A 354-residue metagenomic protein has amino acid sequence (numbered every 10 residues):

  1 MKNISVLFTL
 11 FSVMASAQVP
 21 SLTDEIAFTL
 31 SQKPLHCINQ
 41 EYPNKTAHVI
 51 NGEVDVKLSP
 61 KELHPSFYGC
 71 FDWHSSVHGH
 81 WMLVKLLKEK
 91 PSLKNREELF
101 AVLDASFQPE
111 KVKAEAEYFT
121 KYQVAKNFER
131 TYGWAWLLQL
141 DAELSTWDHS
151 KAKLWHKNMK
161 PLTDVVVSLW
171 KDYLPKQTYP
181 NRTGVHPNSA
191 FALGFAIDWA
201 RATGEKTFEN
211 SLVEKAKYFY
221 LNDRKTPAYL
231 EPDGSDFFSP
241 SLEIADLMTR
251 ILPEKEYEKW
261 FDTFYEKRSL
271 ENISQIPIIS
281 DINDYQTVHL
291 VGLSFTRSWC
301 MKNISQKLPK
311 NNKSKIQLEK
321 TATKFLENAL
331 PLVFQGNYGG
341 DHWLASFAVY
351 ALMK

Functional and structural regions predicted by a protein language model:
M1-S21: Bacterial Sec-dependent N-terminal signal peptides
V19-L22, H36, V77-L93, A135-K151 (+4 more regions): Well-ordered alpha-helical scaffold segments within catalytic/enzyme domains
V19-T23, K61-V77, Y118-A135, K176-S189 (+3 more regions): Solvent-exposed loop and edge beta-strand segments that line ligand/cofactor-binding and catalytic clefts
V19-Y68, V112, N337: Low-complexity, Ser/Thr/Pro/Gly-enriched N-terminal "stalk/linker" regions
F28-G52, N95-F107, K151-V165, A200-K217 (+2 more regions): An acidic intrinsically disordered interaction segment
Q32-N39, P43, P65-G69, D104 (+7 more regions): HEAT/HEAT-like alpha-solenoid repeats
K61-P65, G69-C70, V77, V84-T203: Extended ligand-binding groove/face enriched in aromatic
T203-W343: Long, repeat-rich segments with strong aromatic
